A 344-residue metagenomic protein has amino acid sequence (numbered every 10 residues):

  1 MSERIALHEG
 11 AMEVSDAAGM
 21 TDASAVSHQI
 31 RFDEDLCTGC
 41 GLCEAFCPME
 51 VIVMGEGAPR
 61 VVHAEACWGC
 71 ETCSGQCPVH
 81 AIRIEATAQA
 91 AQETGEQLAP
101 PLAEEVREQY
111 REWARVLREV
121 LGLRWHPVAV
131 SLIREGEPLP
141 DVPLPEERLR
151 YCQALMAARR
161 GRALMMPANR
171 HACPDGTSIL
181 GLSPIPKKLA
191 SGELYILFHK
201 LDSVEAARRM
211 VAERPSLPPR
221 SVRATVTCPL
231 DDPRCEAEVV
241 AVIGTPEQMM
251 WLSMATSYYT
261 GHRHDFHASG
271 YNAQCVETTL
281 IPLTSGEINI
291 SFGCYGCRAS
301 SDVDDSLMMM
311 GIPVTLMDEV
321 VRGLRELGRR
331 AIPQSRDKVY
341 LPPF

Functional and structural regions predicted by a protein language model:
M1-L7: N-terminal acidic, proline/glycine-rich, low-complexity intrinsically disordered segments
G10-S27: A detector for short, charged/polar N-terminal pre-domain segments
V14-A18, V61-Q76, Q92-E108: Short microdomains enriched in Cys/His and/or Lys/Arg
D35-L36, F46, A66, Q76: Short pre-active-site segment immediately N-terminal to redox-active cysteine/selenocysteine motifs in thiol-based
L42-A58, T72-A88: Iron-sulfur cluster-binding cysteine motifs and their immediate structural context in ferredoxin-like electron-transfer
A99-F344: Acidic, serine/proline-rich low-complexity intrinsically disordered regions
